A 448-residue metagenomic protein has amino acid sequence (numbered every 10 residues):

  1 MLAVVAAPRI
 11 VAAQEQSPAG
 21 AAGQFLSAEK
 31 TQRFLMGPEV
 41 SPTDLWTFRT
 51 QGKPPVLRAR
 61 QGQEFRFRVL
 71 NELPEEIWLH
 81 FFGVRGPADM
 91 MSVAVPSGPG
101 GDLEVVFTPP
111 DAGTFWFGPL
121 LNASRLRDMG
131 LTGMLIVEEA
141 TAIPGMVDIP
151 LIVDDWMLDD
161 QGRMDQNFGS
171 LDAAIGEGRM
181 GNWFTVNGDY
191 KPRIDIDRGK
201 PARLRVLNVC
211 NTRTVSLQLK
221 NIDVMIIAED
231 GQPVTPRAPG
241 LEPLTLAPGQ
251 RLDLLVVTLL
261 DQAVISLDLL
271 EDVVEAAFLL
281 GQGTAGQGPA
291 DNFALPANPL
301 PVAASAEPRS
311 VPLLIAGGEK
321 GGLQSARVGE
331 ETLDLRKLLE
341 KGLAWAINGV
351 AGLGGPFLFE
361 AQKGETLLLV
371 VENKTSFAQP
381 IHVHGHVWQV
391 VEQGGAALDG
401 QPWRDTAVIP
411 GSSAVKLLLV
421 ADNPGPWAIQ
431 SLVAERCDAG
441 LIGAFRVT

Functional and structural regions predicted by a protein language model:
M1-Q14: N-terminal export signals
L26, F67, L79, P119 (+9 more regions): Divalent metal-coordination and catalytic microenvironments
L35-S41, D89-S92, I226-L241, Q324-T448: Active-site pocket scaffolds in enzymes
G37, E75-F82, R213-K220, Q379-V383: Short, hydrophobic/aromatic beta-strand segments
V69-L73, V206-V209, V371-T375: Asparagine-centered strand-capping/turn motif at beta-strand->loop junctions
P74-I77, G86-M146, G240-G286, S376-Q379 (+1 more regions): Extracellular/periplasmic metallocenter environments
D89-G98, T108, F168-E307, V391-P410: Histidine- and aromatic-rich segments of cupredoxin/plastocyanin-like copper-binding domains
D148-R198, L207-C210, G318-V350: Acidic-aromatic/histidine active-site loop/patch
